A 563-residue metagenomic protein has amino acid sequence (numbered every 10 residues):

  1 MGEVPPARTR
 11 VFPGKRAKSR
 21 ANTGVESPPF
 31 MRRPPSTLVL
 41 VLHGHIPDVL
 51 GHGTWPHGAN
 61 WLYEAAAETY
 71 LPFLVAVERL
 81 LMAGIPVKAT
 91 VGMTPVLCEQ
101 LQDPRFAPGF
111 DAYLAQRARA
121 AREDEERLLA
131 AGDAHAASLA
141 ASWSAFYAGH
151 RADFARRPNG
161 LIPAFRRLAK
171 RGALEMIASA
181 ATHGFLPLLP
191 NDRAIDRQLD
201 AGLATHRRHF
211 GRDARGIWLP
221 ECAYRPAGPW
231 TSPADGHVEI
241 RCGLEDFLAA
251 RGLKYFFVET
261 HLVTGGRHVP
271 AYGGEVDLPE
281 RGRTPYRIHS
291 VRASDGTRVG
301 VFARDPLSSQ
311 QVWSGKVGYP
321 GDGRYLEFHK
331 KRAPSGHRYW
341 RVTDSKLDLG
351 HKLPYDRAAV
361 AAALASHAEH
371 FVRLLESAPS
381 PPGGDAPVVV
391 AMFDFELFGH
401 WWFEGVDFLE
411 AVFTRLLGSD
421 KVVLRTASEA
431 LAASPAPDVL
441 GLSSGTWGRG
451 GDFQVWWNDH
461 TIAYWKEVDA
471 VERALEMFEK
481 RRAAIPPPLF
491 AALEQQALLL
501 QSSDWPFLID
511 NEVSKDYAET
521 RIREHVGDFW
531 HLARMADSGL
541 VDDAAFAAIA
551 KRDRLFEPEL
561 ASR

Functional and structural regions predicted by a protein language model:
G2-V11, A17-A21: Cationic, amphipathic, low-complexity segments that mediate targeting or membrane/lipid association
R32-P34, E78-G84, G160-I177, R207-F210 (+1 more regions): Acidic (Asp/Glu)-rich catalytic clusters
R32-P86, M93-S138, A148, Y272-R563: Active-site and substrate-binding clefts of carbohydrate-active enzymes
A67-Y70, L97-L101, F154-P158, F185-I195 (+4 more regions): Acidic-and-aromatic substrate-binding clefts and catalytic sites of carbohydrate-active enzymes
G92-L97, A180, G216-A223, H261-L262 (+1 more regions): Short, solvent-exposed turn/loop segments enriched in Gly/Ser/Thr/Pro and often Arg
R105-K170, M176-D192: Active-site-proximal, glycine-rich beta->alpha crossover segments in alpha/beta enzymes that shape flexible
I195-A223, A293, R373-M392: CE4/NodB-like, metal-dependent polysaccharide N-deacetylase domain that modifies extracellular/periplasmic N-acetylated
